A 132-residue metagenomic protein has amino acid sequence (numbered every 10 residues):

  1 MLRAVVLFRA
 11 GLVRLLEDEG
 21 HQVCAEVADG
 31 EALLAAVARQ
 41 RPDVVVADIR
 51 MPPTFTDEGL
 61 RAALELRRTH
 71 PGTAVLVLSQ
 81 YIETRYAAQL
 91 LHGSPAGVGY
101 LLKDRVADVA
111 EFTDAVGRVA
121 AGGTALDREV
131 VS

Functional and structural regions predicted by a protein language model:
V5-A25: Two-component/phosphorelay signaling modules centered on CheY-like receiver
E26-V44, T54: Acidic, metal-coordinating helix/loop segments flanking the phosphotransfer/catalytic sites of two-component signaling
A35, T56-G72, A88-G93: Short amphipathic alpha-helix used as the core "switch/output" element in two-component signaling
R41-D43, T69-A74: His-Asp phosphorelay/catalytic-motif detector in bacterial-type signaling
V45, V75, G99-L101: Two-component signal transduction core modules
D48, S79: Active-site residues of response regulator receiver
M51: Receiver (REC) domain active-site loop signature in two-component systems and cognate sites in sensor histidine kinases
A88-S132: Short, flexible helix-to-coil linker/hinge segments that flank and couple to helix-turn-helix
